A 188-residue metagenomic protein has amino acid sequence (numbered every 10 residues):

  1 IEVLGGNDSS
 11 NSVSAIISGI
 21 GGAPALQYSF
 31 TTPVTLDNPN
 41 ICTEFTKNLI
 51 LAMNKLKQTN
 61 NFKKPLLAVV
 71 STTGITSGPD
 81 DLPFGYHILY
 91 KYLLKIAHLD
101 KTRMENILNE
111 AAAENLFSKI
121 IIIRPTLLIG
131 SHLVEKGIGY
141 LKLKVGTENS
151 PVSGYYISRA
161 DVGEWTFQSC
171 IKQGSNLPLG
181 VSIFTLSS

Functional and structural regions predicted by a protein language model:
I1-N48, K55: NAD(P)H-binding glycine-rich loop region in Rossmannoid oxidoreductase-like domains and their noncatalytic homologs
P24, D37-N38, L56-S188: Oxidoreductase cofactor-interface core, primarily capturing Rossmann-like NAD(P)-dependent enzymes
K47-I50, E105: Short, hydrophobic alpha-helix immediately C-terminal to the catalytic nucleophile
